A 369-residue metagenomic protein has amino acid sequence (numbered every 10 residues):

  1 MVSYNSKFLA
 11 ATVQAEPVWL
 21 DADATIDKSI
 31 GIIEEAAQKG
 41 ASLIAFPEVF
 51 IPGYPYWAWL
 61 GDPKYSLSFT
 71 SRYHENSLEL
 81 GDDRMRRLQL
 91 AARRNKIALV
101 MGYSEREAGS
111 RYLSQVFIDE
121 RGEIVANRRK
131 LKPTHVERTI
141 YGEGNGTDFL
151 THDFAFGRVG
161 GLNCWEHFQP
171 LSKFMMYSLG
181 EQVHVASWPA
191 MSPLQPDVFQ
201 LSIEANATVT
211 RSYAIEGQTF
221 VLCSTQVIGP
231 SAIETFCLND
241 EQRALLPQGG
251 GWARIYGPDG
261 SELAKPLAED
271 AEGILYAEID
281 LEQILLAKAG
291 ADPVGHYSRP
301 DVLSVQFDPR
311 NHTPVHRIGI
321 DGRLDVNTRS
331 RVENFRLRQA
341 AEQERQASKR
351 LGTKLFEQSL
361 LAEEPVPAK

Functional and structural regions predicted by a protein language model:
M1-L43: N-terminal active-site segment of His-dependent metallophosphoesterases
V2-Q14, V125-R128, T139, H152-A155 (+4 more regions): Ligand-binding pocket scaffold of soluble enzyme catalytic domains
L9, V100, S114, D148 (+1 more regions): Conserved beta-strand and immediately adjacent loop positions that scaffold enzyme active sites
T25, I33-D62, A92, L99-V100 (+5 more regions): Active-site beta-strand/loop signature of hydrolases that rely on acidic residues for catalysis
P52, Y56-W59, V116, R128-T134 (+1 more regions): Short beta->alpha transition motifs characteristic of CBS
W57-S77: A charged helix-plus-loop insertion that forms the helical arch/lid used to bind and gate nucleic-acid substrates
L80, M85-R86, L90-I97, E105-S212: Active-site catalytic loop in hydrolytic enzyme cores
F220, T225-K369: C-terminal beta-strand edge segments of enzyme domains
